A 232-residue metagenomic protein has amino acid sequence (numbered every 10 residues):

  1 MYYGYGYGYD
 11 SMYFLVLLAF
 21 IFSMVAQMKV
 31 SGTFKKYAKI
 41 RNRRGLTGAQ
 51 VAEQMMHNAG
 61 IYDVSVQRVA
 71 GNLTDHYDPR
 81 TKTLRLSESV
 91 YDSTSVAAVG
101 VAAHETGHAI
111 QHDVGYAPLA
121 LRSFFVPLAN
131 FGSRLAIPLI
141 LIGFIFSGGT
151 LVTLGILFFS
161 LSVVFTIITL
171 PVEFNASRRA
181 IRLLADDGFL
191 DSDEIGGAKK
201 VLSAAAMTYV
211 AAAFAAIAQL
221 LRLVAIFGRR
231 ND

Functional and structural regions predicted by a protein language model:
M1-Y7, Q27-G132, V164-A218, A225-D232: Polar-ligand-bearing catalytic/cofactor-coordination segments of membrane-embedded or membrane-tethered inner-membrane
Y2, G6-T33, G143, T150 (+3 more regions): Hydrophobic alpha-helical transmembrane segments of small proteolipidic membrane proteins, enriched in energy-coupled
V126-G148: Post-HExxH zinc-binding segment in Zn-dependent metallohydrolases
P138, T153, A213-I217: A hydrophobic membrane-anchoring feature enriched in long, contiguous, low-charge segments that mark signal-anchor
